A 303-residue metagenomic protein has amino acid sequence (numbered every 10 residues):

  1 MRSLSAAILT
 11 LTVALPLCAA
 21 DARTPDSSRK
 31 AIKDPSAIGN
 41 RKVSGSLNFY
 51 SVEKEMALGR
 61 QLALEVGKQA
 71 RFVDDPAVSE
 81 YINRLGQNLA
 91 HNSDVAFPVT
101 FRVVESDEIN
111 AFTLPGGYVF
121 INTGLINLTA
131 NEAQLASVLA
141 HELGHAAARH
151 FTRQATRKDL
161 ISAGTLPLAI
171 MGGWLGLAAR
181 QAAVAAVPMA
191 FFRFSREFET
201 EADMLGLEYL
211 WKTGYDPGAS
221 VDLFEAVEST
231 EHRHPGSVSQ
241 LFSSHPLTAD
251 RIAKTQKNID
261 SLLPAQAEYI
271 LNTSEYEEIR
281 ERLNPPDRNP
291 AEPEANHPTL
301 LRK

Functional and structural regions predicted by a protein language model:
M1-R2: N-terminal secretory signal peptides that target proteins for export/translocation
A6-P16: Bacterial N-terminal signal peptides
A19-K303: A Zn2+-metalloprotease active-site environment signal
